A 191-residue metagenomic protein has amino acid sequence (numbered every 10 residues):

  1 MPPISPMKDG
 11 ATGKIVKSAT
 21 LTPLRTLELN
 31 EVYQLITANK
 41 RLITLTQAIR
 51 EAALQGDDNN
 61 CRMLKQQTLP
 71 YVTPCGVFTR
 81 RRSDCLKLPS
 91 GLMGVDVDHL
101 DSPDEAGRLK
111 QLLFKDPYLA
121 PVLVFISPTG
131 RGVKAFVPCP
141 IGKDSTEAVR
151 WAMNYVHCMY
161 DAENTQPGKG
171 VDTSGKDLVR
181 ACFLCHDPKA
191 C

Functional and structural regions predicted by a protein language model:
M1-R131, P138-R150: Signature for HUH/AEP ssDNA processing cores
K17-A19, R25, E31-T37, R41 (+2 more regions): Catalytic "initiation/cleavage/transfer" segments centered on a nucleophilic residue and adjacent nucleic-acid-engaging
P117-A120, M153-P167: A common structural junction motif
I126-V133, K176-A181: Short Gly/Ser/Thr- and Asp/Glu-enriched loop/turn motifs at secondary-structure junctions
K134-V137, L184: Short, solvent-exposed polar/charged micro-motifs at secondary-structure junctions
